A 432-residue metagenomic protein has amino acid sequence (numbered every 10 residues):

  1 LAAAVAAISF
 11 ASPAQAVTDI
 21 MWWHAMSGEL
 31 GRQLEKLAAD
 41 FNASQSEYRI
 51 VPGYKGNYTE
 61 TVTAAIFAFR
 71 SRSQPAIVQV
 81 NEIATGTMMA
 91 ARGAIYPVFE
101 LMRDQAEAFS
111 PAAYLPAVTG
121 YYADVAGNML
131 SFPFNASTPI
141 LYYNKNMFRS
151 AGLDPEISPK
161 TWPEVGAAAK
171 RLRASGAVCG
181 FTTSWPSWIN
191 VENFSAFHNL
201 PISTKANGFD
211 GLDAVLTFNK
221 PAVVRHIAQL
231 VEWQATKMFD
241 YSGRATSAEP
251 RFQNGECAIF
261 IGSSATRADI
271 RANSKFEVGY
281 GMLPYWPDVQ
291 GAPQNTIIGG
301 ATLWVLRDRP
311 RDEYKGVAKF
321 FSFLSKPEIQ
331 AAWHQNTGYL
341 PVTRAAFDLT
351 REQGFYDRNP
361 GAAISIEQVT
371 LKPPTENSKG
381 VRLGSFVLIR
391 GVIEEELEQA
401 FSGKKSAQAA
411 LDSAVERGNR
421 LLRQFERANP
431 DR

Functional and structural regions predicted by a protein language model:
D40-Y114, S150-G152, I157, R251 (+4 more regions): Extracytoplasmic "Venus flytrap"/periplasmic binding protein-like
S44, G127, A151, A228 (+4 more regions): Extracytoplasmic/periplasmic substrate-recognition and gating elements
F67, P75-A76, E107-M147, Q290-T296 (+1 more regions): A structural signal for short loop-to-beta-strand junctions that line the ligand-binding cleft of periplasmic/secreted
I83-I140, G166, E192-A196, A222 (+2 more regions): Hinge/lid segment of periplasmic solute-binding proteins
F99-Y114, S158, L200-R225, A272-N273 (+4 more regions): Short, solvent-exposed loop/beta-turn-alpha elements that line the ligand-binding surface or hinge of extracytoplasmic
A113, G281, Q335-E395, Q399 (+1 more regions): Long, aromatic- and glycine/proline-rich binding clefts that accommodate carbohydrate-like moieties
A123-F134, P139, P163-V215, C257: Extracytoplasmic/periplasmic solute-binding protein
G166-R171, F209-S242: Glycine-centered hinge/linker elements that transmit conformational signals in sensory and ligand-binding systems
